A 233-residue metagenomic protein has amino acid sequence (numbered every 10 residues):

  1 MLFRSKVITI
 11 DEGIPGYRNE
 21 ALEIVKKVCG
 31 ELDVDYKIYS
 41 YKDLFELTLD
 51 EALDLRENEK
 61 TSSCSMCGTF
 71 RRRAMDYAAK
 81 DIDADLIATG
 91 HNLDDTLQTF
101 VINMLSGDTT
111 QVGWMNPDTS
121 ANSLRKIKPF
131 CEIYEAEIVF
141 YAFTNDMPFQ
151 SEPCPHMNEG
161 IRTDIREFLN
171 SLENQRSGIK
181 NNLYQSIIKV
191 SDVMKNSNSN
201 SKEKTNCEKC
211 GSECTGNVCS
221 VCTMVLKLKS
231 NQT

Functional and structural regions predicted by a protein language model:
M1-I102, S106-G113, E132-N145, C219: ATP-dependent adenylation/nucleotidyltransferase module used to activate substrates
Y36, C214, L226: Cys/His-rich microdomains that often coordinate metals
L47-D50, I161-T163, D192: Short, solvent-exposed polar/charged micro-motifs at secondary-structure junctions
E57-K60, M147, N200-E203, S212-T215: Residue-level signal for mature regions of secreted extracellular proteins and peptides
T69, D94-N174, I179-N182: Catalytic subdomain that performs nucleotidyl-dependent activation
S171, I179-T205, E213-C214: Cys/His-rich Zn2+-binding cysteine-cluster or related metal-binding knuckle/ribbon modules and their
N206-C210, C219-C222: Short cysteine-rich clusters marking metal-coordination/redox-active sites
C222-T233: Short Cys/His-rich micro-motifs in 6-15 aa windows
